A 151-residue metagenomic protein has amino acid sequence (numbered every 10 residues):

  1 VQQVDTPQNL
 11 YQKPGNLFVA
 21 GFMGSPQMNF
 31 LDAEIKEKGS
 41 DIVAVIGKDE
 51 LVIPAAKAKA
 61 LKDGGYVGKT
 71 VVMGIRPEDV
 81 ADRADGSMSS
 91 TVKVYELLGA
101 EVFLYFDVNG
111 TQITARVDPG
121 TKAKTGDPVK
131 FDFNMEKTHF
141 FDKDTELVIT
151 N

Functional and structural regions predicted by a protein language model:
V1-D5, Q12-N16: ABC ATPase "signature
Y11, F22: Nucleotide-binding/hydrolysis machinery
P26-L31, E37-N151: Non-catalytic connector elements of ABC transporters
